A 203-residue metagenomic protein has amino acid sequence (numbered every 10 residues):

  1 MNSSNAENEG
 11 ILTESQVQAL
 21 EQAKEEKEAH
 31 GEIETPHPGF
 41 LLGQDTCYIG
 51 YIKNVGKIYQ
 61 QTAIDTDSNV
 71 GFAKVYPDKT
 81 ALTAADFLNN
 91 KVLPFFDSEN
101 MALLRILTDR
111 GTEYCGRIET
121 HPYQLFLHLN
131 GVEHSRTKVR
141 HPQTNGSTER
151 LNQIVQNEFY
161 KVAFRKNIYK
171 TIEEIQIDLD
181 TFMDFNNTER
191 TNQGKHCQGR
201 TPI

Functional and structural regions predicted by a protein language model:
N2-I64, V70, D86: Mobile-element integrase/transposase regions, centering on the N-terminal DNA-binding/Zn-coordinating module
V17, Q143, M183, T191-Q193: Helix-centric, low-specificity signal for extended rod-like, repetitive segments
H37, D109, T144, N192 (+1 more regions): Short glycine/serine/threonine-biased micro-segments
L42-G43, Y48-Q60, T66-F185: RNase H-like DDE/DDD metal-dependent nuclease/strand-transfer catalytic core used by mobile genetic elements
T171-E173, D178, N187-I203: Active-site-proximal acidic segments at structured loop/helix or strand boundaries that coordinate catalytic metals
